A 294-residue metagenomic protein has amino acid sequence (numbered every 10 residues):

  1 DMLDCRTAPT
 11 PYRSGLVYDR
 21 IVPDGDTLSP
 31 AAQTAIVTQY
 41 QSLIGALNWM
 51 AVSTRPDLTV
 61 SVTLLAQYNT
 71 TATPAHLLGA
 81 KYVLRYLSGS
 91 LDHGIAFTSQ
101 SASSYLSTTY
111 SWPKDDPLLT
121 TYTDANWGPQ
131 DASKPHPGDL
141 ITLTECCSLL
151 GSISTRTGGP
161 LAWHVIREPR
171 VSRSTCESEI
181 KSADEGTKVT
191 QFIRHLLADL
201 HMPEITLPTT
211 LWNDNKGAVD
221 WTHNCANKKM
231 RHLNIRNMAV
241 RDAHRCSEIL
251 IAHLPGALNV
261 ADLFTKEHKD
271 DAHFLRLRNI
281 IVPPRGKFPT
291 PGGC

Functional and structural regions predicted by a protein language model:
D1-S99, S103, P255: C-terminal reverse transcriptase regions that engage the nucleic-acid substrate
Y18, L47, R55, V83 (+7 more regions): Mobile genetic element proteins and their domesticated derivatives, centered on retroelements and DNA transposons
A32-V60, N126-T142, V171-H195: Conserved pre-motif C helix in the palm subdomain of viral-like polymerases
L47, P113, L118-C176: RNase H-like nuclease fold core
M50-S61, L149-G158, V189-L211: Active-site palm subdomain of RNA-directed nucleic acid polymerases
S61, G138-I141, E145, A261-K266: Short, conserved catalytic/metal-binding micro-motifs enriched in Asp/Glu and His
Y68, L118, I166-C294: RNase H-like nuclease module associated with reverse transcription
R85-A125, E204: Structured nucleic-acid-interacting core domains from mobile-element enzymes and related host factors, especially RNase
